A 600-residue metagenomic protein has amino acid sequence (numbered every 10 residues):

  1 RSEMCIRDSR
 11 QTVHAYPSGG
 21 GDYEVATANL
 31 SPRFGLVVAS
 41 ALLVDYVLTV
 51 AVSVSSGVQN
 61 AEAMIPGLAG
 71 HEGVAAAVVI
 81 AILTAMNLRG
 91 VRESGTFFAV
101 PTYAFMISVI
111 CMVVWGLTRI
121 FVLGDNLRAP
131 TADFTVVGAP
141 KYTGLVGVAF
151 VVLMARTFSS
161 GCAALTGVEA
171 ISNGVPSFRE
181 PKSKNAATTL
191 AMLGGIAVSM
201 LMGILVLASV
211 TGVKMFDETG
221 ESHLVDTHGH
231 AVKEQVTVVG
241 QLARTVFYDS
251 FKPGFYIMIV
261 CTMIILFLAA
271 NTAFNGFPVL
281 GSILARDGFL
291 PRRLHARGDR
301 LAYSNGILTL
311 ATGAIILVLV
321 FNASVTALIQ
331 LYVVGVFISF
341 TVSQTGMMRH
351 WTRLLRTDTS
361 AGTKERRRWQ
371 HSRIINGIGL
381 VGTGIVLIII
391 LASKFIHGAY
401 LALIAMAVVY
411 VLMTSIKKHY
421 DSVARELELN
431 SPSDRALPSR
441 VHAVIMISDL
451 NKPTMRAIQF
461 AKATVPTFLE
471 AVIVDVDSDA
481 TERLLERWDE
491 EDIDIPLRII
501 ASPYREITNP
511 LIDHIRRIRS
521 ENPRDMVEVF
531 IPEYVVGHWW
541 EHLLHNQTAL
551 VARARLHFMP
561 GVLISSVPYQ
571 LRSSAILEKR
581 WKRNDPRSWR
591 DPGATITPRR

Functional and structural regions predicted by a protein language model:
R1-I6: Short, small-residue-biased leader/transition segments that mark boundaries at the very start of proteins
S31, M192-G195, S199-A269, L294-L319: TM-loop-TM module centered on a large, flexible mid-protein loop between adjacent transmembrane helices in multi-pass
P32, E72-A77, S177-M200, S282-L319 (+2 more regions): Loop-to-transmembrane helix boundary motifs in multi-pass membrane proteins
L83-V122, T189-L193, I329-T341, I378-G379 (+1 more regions): Membrane-interface loop-to-helix entry segments
Y103, I110-T166, H223-V225, S393 (+2 more regions): Helix-loop-helix junctions that connect adjacent transmembrane segments in multi-pass membrane transporters
M106-V137, L205-K214, S343-D358, S415-A424: Hydrophobic alpha-helical segments and their helix-loop junctions in multi-pass secondary transporters
R293-N305, F340-L387, A392-F395, P432: C-terminal membrane-solvent junction of multi-pass transporters and transport-like membrane proteins
D421-R600: Cytosolic C-terminal regulatory domains/tails of membrane transporters and channels
